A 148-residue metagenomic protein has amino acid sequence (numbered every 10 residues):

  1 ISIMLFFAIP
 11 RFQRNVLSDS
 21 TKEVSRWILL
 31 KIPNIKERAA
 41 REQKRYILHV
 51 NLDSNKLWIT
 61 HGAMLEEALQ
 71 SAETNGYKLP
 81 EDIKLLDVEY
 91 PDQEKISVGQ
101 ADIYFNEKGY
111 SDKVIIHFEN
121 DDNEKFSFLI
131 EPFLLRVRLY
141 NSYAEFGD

Functional and structural regions predicted by a protein language model:
I1-L5: Hydrophobic membrane-insertion alpha-helices, especially the h-region of bacterial N-terminal signal peptides
F7, Q13-W27, E37, R41 (+2 more regions): N-terminal helix-rich module
